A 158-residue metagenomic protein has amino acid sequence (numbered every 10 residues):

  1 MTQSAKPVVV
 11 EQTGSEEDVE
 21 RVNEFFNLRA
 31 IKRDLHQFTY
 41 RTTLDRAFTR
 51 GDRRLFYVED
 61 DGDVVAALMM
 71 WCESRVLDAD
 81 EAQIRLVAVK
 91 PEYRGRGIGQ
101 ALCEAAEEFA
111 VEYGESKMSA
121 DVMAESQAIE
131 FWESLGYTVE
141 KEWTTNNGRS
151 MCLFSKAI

Functional and structural regions predicted by a protein language model:
M1-S4, R46: Short, conserved catalytic or adaptor-binding loops enriched in Gly and charged residues
V8-R85, K90, C103, F109: Acetyl-CoA-dependent GNAT
V87-R94, V122-M123: A short, internal acetyl-CoA/4′-phosphopantetheine-binding micro-motif in the GNAT/acyltransferase core
R96, Q100: Residues forming the Rossmann-fold NAD(P)(H) cofactor-binding site
A101-K117: Conserved acyl-CoA
S119-M123, E133, T138-L153: Conserved catalytic-core motifs of GNAT/GCN5-like acyltransferases
A128: Helix-turn-helix
